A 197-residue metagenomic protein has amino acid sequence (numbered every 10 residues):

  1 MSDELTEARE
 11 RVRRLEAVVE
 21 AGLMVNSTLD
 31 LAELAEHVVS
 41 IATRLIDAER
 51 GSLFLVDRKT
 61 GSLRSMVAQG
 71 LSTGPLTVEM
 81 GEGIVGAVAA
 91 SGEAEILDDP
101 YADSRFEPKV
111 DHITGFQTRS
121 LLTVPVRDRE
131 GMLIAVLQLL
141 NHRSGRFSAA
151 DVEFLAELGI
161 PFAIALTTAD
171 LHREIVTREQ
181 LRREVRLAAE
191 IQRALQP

Functional and structural regions predicted by a protein language model:
M1-E33: Signal-transmission linkers at sensory-effector interfaces
V19, V25-M66, G74, E82 (+2 more regions): Helix-loop-beta substructure at the N-terminus of cytosolic sensory domains that couple signal/ligand detection
I41, D57-T60, R127-L133, H142: Flexible loop/coil segments at beta-strand boundaries within sensory signal-transduction domains
V56, R64-M66, T73-K109, Q117-L122: Regulatory sensory and allosteric helical modules in signal-transduction proteins and certain transcription factors
L71, V136-G145, L166: Short beta-strand-to-loop transition segments that serve as allosteric relay/switch motifs in sensory/regulatory domains
R119-D128, A135: A short, aliphatic-rich beta-strand micro-motif
R129-M132, R146-D170: Amphipathic alpha-helical "output/dimerization" segments
A163-P197: Regulatory cytosolic signal-relay segments
